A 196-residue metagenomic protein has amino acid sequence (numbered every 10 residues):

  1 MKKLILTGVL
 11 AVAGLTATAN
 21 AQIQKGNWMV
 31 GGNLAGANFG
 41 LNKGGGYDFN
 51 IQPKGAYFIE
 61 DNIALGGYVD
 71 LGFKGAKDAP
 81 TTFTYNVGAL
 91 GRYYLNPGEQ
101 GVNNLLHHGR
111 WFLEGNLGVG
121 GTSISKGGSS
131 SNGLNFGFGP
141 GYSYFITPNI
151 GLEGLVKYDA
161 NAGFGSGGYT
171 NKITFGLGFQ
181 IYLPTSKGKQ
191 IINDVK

Functional and structural regions predicted by a protein language model:
M1-G26: Bacterial Sec-dependent N-terminal signal peptides
N20-Y57, A64-L65, I124, G176-K187 (+1 more regions): Short glycine/proline- and aromatic-enriched beta-strand/turn motifs that initiate or cap beta-hairpins
A21-N27, K43, N62, N96-W111 (+2 more regions): Short loop/turn motifs that connect adjacent beta-strands in outer-membrane beta-barrel proteins
I23-G31, D48-N50, A64, T82-N86 (+4 more regions): Outer-membrane beta-barrel architecture
G32-G36, P53-Y57, V69-L71, A89-Y93 (+5 more regions): Residues on the lipid-exposed face of transmembrane beta-strands in outer-membrane beta-barrel proteins
L41-F49, A76-F83, N104, S123-N132 (+2 more regions): Outer-membrane beta-barrel translocator domains and adjoining extracellular loop/strand segments of Gram-negative
Y57-F136: Gram-negative (and chloroplast) outer-membrane scaffold detector with strong preference for beta-barrel transmembrane
Y68, G72-T84, F145-K196: Predominantly the C-terminal beta-signal and adjacent terminal strand-loop region of outer-membrane beta-barrel
